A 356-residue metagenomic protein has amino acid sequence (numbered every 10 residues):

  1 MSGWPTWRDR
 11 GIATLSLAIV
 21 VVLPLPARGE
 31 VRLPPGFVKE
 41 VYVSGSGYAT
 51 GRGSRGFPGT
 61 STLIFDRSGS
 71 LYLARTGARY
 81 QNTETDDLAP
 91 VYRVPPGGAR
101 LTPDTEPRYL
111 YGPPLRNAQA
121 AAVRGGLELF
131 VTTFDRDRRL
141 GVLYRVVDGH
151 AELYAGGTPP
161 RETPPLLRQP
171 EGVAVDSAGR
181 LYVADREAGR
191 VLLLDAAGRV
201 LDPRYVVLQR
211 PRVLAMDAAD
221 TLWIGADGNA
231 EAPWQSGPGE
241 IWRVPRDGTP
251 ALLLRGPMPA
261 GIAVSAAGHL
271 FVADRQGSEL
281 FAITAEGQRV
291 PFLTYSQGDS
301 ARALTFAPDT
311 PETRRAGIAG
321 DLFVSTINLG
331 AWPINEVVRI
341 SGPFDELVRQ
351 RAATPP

Functional and structural regions predicted by a protein language model:
A13-V22: Bacterial N-terminal signal peptides
A27-K39: Blade/loop signatures of beta-propeller domains
E40-G53, T102-G112, E152-P164, R199-Y205 (+2 more regions): A short beta-strand motif characteristic of beta-propeller blades
Y48-R67, G112-E128, P160-A178, L208-A219 (+4 more regions): Beta-rich, blade/repeat-based domains predominating in secreted/periplasmic proteins but also intracellular
F65, L71-D86, P113-P114, F130-R138 (+6 more regions): Conserved beta-strand positions in repeat-built beta-propeller and related beta-rich domains
N82, D87-R93, G141-Y144, R190-L193 (+3 more regions): A short loop-to-beta-strand structural motif that recurs across blades of beta-propeller domains
P95-A99, V146-H150, L194-R199, V244-T249 (+2 more regions): Short loop/turn segments that connect beta-strands within beta-propeller blades
A303-P356: Blade-level signature of beta-propeller repeat domains, shared across WD40, Kelch, NHL, RCC1 and BNR/Asp-box propellers
